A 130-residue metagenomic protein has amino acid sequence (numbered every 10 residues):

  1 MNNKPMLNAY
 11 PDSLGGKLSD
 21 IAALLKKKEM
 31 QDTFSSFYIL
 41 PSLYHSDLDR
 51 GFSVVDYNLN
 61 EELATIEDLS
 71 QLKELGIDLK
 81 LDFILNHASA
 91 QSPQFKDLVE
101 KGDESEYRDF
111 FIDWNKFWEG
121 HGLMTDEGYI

Functional and structural regions predicted by a protein language model:
N2-I130: Acidic/aromatic-lined carbohydrate-recognition and catalytic surfaces of CAZymes acting on diverse glycans
